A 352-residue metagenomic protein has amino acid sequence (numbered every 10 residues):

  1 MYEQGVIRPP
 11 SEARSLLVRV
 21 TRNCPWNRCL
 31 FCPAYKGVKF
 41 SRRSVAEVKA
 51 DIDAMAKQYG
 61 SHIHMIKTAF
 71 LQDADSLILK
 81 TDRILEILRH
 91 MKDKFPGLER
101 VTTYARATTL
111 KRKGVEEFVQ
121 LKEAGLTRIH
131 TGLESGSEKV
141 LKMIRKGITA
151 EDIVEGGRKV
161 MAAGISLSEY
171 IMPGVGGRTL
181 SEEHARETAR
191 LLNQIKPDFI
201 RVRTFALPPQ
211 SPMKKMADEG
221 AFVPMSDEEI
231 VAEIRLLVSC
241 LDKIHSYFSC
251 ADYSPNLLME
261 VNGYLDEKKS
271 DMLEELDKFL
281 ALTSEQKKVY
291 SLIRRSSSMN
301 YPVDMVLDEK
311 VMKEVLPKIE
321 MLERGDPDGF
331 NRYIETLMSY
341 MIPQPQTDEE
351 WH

Functional and structural regions predicted by a protein language model:
Y2-P10, N193, F199, L207-H352: Auxiliary Fe-S-binding modules of radical SAM enzymes
I7-A50, A54: Canonical Radical SAM [4Fe-4S] cluster-binding loop centered on the CxxxCxxC motif and its immediate flanking residues
L16-V18, A69, V101-T103, I129-T131 (+3 more regions): Hydrophobic faces of well-ordered beta-strands that scaffold small-molecule active sites in alpha/beta enzyme cores
C24, C32, V48, L71 (+6 more regions): Conserved, mostly hydrophobic/aromatic
V48, I84, G114, I153 (+3 more regions): Aromatic/hydrophobic pocket-lining residues that form the small-molecule binding cavity in soluble enzyme cores
K57-A163: Conserved SAM/AdoMet-binding glycine-rich loop
T108, G132, G136-V140, V160-H184 (+3 more regions): Conserved strand-turn element in the central/C-terminal portion of the radical SAM core barrel that lines
E116-F118, G177-Q194, I234: Catalytic cores of alpha/beta
